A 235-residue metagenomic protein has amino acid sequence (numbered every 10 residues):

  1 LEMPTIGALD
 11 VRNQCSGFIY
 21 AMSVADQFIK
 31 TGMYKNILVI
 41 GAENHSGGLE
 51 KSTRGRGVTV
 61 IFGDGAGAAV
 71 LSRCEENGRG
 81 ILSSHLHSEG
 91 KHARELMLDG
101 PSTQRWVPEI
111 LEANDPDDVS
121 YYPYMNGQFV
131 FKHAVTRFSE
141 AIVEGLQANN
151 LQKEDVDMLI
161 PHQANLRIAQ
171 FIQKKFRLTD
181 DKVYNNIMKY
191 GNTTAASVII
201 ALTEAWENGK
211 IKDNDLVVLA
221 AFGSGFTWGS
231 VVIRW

Functional and structural regions predicted by a protein language model:
L1-N36, A42, K174-L202: Conserved catalytic cysteine-centered active-site region of acyl-thioester-dependent Claisen-condensing enzymes
N13-S16, G41-G47, H87-E89, Q163 (+2 more regions): Acidic, glycine-rich active-site loops and adjacent beta-strand->loop/helix elements that engage anionic groups
F28-A66: Flexible, glycine-rich active-site loops centered on histidine and acidic residues that chelate a metal or position
T53-K132, T136, E140, W235: Condensing-enzyme catalytic core mediating Claisen C-C bond formation in acyl metabolism
E140-D157, A205-K210: Phosphate/pyrophosphate-binding loops at sites that engage ATP/ADP/AMP, CoA/4′-phosphopantetheine, polyphosphate
V156-K175, Y190-N192: Glycine-rich phosphate-binding loops at beta-strand->alpha-helix junctions
I200-A220, G229-W235: Catalytic phosphate/nucleotide-handling subdomain of diverse soluble enzymes
